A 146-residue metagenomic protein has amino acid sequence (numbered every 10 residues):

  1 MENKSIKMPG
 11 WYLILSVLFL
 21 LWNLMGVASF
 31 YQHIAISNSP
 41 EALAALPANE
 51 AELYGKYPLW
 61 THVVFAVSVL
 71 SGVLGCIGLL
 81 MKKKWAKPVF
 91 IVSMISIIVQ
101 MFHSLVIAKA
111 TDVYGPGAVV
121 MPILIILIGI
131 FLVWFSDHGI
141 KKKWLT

Functional and structural regions predicted by a protein language model:
M1-T146: Topology signature of small-to-medium multi-pass alpha-helical membrane proteins
